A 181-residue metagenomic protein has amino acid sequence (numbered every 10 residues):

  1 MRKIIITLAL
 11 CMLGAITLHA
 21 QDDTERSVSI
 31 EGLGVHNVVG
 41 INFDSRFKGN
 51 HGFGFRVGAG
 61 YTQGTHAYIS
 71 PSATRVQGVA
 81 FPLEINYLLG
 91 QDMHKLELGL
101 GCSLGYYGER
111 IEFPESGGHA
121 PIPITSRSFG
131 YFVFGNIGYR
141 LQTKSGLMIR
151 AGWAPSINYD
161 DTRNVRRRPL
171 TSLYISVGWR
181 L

Functional and structural regions predicted by a protein language model:
M1-T24, V177: Bacterial Sec-dependent N-terminal signal peptides
D22-H36, G52-Q63, I149-I157: Transmembrane beta-strand segments that form the barrel wall of outer-membrane beta-barrel proteins
T24, V35, Q77-V79, F129-Y131 (+1 more regions): Residue-level preference for beta-strand/loop junctions
G34-H36, L89-M93, L181: A generic beta-sheet turn/junction motif
N42-L147, A151: Gram-negative (and chloroplast) outer-membrane scaffold detector with strong preference for beta-barrel transmembrane
D160-R167: A short acidic/glycine-rich loop-to-helix N-cap element
P169-L181: Outer-membrane beta-barrel "beta-signal"
